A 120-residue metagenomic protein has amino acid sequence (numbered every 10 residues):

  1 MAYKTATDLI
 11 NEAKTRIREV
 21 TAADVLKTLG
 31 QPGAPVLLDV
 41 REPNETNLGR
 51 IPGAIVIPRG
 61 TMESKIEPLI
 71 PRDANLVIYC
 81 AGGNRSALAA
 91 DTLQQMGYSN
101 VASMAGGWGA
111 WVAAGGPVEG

Functional and structural regions predicted by a protein language model:
M1-V36, P43-N75, N84-G120: Rhodanese-like catalytic fold shared by cysteine-dependent sulfurtransferases and DSP/PTP-type phosphatases
I78-C80: Short, surface-exposed ligand- or partner-binding patches at beta-edge/loop junctions that are enriched in aromatics
